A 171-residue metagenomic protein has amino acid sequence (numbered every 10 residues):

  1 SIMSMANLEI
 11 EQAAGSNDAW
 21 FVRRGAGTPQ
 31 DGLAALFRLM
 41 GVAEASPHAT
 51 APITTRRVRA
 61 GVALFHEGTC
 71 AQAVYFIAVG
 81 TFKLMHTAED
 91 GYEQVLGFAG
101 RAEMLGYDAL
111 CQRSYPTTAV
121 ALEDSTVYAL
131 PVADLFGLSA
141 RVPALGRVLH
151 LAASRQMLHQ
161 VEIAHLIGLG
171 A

Functional and structural regions predicted by a protein language model:
I2-A60, E103-L105, A109-L110, R141: Cyclic nucleotide-binding regulatory module and flanking cytosolic helices
V62-E123: Cyclic nucleotide-binding regulatory domains
M104, L135-F136: A generic structural signal for short hydrophobic patches within well-formed alpha-helices
L110-C111, L122, L138-V142, I163: Residue-level signal for well-ordered alpha-helical positions
Y128: Conserved active-site beta-strand element of glycosyltransferases/polysaccharide synthases
A140-A171: Polybasic "coupling" helices that flank or enter modular domains
